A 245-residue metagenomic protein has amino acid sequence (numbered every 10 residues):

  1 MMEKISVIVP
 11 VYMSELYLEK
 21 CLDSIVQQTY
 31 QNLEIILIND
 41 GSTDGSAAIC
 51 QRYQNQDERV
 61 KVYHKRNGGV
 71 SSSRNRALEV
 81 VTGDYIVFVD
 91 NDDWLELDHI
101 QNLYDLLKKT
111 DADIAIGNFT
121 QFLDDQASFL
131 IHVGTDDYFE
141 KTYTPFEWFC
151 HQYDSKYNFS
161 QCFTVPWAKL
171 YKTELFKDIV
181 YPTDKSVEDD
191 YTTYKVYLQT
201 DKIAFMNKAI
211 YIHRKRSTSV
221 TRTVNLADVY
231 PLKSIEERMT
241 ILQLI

Functional and structural regions predicted by a protein language model:
M1-V26: N-proximal low-complexity "stem/linker" segments adjacent to membrane-targeting elements
V11-E19, N39, T43, A47 (+1 more regions): A structural helix-start
E19-D23, A47-Q51, G83, E96-K108 (+1 more regions): Short alpha-helix within the catalytic core of nucleotide-sugar-dependent glycosyltransferases
S24, Q31, N39-A48, R66: A conserved acidic beta->alpha catalytic loop
K65-V81, W94: Glycine-rich, basic loop-to-helix element that forms the pyrophosphate-binding segment of sugar-nucleotide handling
I86: Short aromatic/hydrophobic "clamp" motif used to bind/position activated sugar donors
W94-S186, D190-I203, R214, T218-N225: Donor-binding/catalytic cores of nucleotide-activated saccharide and glycerol-phosphate transferases/polymerases
K208-R216, T223-I245: Catalytic core of nucleotide-sugar-dependent glycosyltransferases
